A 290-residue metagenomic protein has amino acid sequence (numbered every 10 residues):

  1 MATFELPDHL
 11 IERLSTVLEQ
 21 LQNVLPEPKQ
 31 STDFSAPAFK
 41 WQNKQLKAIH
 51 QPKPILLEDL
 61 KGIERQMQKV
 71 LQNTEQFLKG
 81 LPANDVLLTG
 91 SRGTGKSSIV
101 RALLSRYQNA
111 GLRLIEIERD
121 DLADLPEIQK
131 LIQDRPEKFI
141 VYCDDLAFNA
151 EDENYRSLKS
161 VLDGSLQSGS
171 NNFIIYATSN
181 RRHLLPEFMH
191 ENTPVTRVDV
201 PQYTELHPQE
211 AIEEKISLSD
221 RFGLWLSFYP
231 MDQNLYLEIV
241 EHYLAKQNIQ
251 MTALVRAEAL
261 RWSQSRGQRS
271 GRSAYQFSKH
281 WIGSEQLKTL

Functional and structural regions predicted by a protein language model:
A2-E19, N23-E27, Y229-L290: C-terminal alpha-helical "lid" subdomain
F4-E5, L46-K69: Dynamic helix-loop-helix/coil hinge segments at AAA+ ATPase domain boundaries and subdomain interfaces
I49-Q51, E75-A83: Phosphate-binding P-loop
R65-K79: Pre-Walker A adenine-sensing motif
G80-A102: Walker A/P-loop nucleotide-binding motif
R106-F139, D145-E151: AAA+/P-loop NTPase substrate/partner-engagement loops
A150-Q202: Conserved catalytic/switch belt of AAA+ P-loop NTPases
F188-M189, V195-I216, G223-Y236: Conserved AAA+ ATPase "SRH/arginine-finger" region at the nucleotide-binding site
